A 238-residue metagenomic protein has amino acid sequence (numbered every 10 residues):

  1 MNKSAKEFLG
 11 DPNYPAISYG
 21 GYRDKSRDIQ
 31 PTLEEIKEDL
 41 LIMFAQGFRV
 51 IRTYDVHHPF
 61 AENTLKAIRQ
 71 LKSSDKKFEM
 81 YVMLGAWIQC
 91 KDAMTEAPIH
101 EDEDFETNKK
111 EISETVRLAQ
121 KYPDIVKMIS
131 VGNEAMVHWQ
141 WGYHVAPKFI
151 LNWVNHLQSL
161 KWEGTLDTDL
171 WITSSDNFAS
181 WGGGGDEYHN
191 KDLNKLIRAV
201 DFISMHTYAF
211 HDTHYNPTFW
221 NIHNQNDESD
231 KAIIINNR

Functional and structural regions predicted by a protein language model:
M1-D39: Boundary/entry segment of secreted carbohydrate-active catalytic domains
N2-S4, E38, T64, K110-R117 (+1 more regions): Alpha-helical scaffolding within the catalytic cores of extracellular/periplasmic polymer-degrading hydrolases
I17, I51, I129, I203: Conserved, mostly hydrophobic/aromatic
S18-E34, I99-F105, S180-E187: Active-site mouth loops of central-metabolism enzymes
G21-D24, V50, V56-F60, W87-D92 (+3 more regions): Solvent-exposed loop/turn segments at secondary-structure junctions within structured extracellular/periplasmic domains
E35-P59: Catalytic domains of carbohydrate-active enzymes, especially glycoside hydrolases
V56, E62-L170: Substrate-binding cleft of extracellular glycoside hydrolase catalytic domains
E106-T107, M136, G142-R238: Noncatalytic carbohydrate-binding groove/subsite architecture in carbohydrate-active enzymes
